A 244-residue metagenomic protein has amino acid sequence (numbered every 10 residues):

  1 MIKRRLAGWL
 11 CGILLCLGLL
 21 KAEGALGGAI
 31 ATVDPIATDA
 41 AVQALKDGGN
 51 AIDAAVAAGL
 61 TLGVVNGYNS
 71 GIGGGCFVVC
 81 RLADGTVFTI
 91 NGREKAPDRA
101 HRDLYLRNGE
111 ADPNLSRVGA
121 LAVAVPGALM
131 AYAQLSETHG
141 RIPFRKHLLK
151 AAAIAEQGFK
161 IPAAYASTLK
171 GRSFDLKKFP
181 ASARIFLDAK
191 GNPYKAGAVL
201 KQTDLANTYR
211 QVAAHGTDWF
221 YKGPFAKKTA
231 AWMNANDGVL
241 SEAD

Functional and structural regions predicted by a protein language model:
M1-L10: Bacterial N-terminal signal peptides that target proteins for export
W9-K21: Bacterial N-terminal signal peptides
E23-D39, Q43, A51-H215, F220-K222 (+1 more regions): Noncatalytic scaffold domains of N-terminal-nucleophile
